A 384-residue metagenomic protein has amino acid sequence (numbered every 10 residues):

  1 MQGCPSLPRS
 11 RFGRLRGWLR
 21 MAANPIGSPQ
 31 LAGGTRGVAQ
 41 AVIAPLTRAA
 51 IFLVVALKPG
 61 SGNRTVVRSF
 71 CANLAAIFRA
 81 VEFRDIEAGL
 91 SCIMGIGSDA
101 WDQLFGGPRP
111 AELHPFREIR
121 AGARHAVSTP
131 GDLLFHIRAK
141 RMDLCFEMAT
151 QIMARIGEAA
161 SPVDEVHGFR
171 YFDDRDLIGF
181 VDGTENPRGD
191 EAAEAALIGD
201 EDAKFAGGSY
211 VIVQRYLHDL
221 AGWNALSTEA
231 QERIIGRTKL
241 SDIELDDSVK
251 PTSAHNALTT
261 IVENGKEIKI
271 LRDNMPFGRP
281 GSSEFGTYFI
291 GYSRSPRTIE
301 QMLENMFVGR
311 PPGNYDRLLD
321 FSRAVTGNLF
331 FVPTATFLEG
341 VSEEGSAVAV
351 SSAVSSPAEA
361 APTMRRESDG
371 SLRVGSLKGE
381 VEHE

Functional and structural regions predicted by a protein language model:
L19-G375, G379-H383: Long, histidine/aromatic-enriched segments associated with O2/redox biology
